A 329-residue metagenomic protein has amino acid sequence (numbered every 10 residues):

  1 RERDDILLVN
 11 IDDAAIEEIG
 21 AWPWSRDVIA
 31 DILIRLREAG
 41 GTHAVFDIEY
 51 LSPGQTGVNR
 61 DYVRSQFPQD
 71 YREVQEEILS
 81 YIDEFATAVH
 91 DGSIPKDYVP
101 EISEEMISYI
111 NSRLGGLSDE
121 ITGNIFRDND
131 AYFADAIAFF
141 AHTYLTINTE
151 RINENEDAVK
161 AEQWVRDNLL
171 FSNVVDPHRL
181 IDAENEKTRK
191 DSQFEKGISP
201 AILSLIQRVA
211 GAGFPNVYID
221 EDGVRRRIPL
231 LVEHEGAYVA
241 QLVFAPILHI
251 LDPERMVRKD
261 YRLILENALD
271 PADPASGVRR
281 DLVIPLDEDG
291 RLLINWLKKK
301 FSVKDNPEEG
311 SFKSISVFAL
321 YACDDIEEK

Functional and structural regions predicted by a protein language model:
R1-S302, E328-K329: Non-transmembrane functional regions of envelope-associated proteins
W24-R26, P307-V317: Short intrinsically disordered coil segments
F312-K329: A Trp-anchored, charged/polar loop motif used as the substrate-binding/catalytic surface of acyl/ester-handling
